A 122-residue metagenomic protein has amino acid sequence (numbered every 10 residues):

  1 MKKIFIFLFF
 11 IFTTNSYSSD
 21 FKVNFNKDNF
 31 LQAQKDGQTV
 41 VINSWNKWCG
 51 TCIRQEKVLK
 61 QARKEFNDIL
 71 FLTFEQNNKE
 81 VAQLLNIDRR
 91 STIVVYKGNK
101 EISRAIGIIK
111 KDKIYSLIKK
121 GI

Functional and structural regions predicted by a protein language model:
I4-T13: Sec-dependent N-terminal signal peptides
N15-G37, K120-I122: N-terminal leader/targeting and pre-domain segments
Q34-K47: Short active-site neighborhood of thiol/selenol oxidoreductases, capturing the structured segment around
S44, R63, N67-E80: Thiol-based oxidoreductase modules, predominantly thioredoxin-like and allied folds used for disulfide exchange
C49-C52, K79: Hydrophobic heptad-repeat coiled-coil signature
T51-E65: Typically the conserved alpha-helix immediately C-terminal to a functionally engaged Cys/Sec in thioredoxin-like
L85-V94: Structural micro-motif
V95-I122: Non-catalytic, surface beta->alpha helical segment in thiol-disulfide oxidoreductase systems
